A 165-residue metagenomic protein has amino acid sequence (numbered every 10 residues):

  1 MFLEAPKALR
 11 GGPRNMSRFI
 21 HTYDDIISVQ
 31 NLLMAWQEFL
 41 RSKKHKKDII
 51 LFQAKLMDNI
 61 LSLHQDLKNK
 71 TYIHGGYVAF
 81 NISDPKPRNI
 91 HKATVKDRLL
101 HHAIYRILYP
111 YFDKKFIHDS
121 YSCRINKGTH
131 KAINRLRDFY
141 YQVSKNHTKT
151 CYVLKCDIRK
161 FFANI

Functional and structural regions predicted by a protein language model:
M1-L61: Non-catalytic, polymerase-adjacent accessory regions of viral genome-replication enzymes
F2-E4, L9-R10, T22, Y109-N164: Active-site-proximal segment of RNA-dependent polymerases
S28-L32, L63-K86, L99, R106 (+1 more regions): Reverse-transcriptase-like RNA-dependent polymerase core
F39-I50, F80-H91, K115-D119: Glycine-/proline-rich flexible loop or hinge segments
I49, Q53-L56, A93, S122 (+1 more regions): Conserved phosphate/pyrophosphate-binding and hydrolysis machinery centered on Walker-type P-loop NTPases, extending
N81-S83, H91-K96, D138, Q142-H147: Short, charge-rich binding segments
P87-I117: Conserved pre-motif C helix in the palm subdomain of viral-like polymerases
